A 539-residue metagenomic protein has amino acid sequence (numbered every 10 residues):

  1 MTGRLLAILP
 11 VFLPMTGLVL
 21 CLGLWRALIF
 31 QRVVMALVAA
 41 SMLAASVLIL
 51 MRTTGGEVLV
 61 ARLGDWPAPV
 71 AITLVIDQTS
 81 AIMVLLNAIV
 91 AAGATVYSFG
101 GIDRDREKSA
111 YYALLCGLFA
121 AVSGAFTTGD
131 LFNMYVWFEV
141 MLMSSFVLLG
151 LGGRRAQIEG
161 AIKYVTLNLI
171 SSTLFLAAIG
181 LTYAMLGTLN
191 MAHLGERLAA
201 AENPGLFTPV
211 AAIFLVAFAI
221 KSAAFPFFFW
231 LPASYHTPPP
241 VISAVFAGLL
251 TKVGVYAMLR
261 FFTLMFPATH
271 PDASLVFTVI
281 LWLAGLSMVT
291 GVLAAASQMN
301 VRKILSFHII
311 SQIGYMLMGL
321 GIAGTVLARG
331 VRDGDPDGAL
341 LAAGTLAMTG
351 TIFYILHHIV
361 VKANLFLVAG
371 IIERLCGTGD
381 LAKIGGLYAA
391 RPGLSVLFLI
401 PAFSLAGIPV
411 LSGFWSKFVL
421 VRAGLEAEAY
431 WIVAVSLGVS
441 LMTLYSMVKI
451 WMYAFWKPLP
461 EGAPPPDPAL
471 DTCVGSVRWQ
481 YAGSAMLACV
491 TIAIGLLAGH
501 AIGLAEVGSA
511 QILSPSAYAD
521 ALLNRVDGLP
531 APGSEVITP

Functional and structural regions predicted by a protein language model:
M1-I8, T16-A113, A192-E196, V507 (+2 more regions): Transmembrane helix-loop-helix hairpins at membrane boundaries of multipass inner-membrane proteins
A7-P14, Q31-A45, S80-N87, Y111-L118 (+5 more regions): Hydrophobic alpha-helical transmembrane segments of polytopic
A36-L50, N168-A177, P401, M486-H500: Hydrophobic alpha-helical membrane-insertion segments
T73-A88, N203-F218, L356, V435-S440 (+1 more regions): Hydrophobic alpha-helical transmembrane segments
G93-D103, S109, F119-M134, S145-F418 (+3 more regions): Hydrophobic transmembrane alpha-helices and their helix-loop junctions in integral membrane proteins
F99-L114, I242, D467-W479: Cytoplasmic juxtamembrane regions at transmembrane-helix boundaries
E139: Short phosphate-coordinating micro-motif centered on Lys-Gly-acidic
P238, R374-G377, L381-V396, K449-P539: Cytoplasmic/organellar membrane-interface segments at the starts of transmembrane helices in multi-pass inner-membrane
